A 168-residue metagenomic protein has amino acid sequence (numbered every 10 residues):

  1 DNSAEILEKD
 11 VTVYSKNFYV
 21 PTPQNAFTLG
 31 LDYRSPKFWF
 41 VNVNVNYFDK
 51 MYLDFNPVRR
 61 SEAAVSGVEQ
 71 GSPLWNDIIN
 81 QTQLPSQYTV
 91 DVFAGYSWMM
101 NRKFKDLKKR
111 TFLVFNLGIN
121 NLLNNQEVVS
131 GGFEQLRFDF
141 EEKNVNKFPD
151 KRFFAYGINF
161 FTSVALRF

Functional and structural regions predicted by a protein language model:
D1-P57: Gram-negative outer-membrane beta-barrel transporters
N2-T12, A64-N76, D139-V145: Flexible, solvent-exposed coil segments and beta strand-coil junctions, predominantly the extracellular/periplasmic
T12-F18, D77-T82, K147-R152: Extracellular loop and loop/strand-boundary signature of outer-membrane beta-barrel proteins
P23-F27, S86-V90, T111, Y156-F160: Residues that define the transmembrane beta-barrel architecture of outer-membrane proteins
L29, V41, V92-A94, T162-V164: Membrane-embedded beta-strands of outer-membrane beta-barrel proteins, especially the hydrophobic/small aromatic
D32, T89-V92, W98: Transmembrane beta-barrel strand/turn architecture of Gram-negative outer membrane proteins
F40-D91: Extracytoplasmic gating/loop element in the C-terminal half of outer-membrane beta-barrel translocons and assembly
Y47-V65, Y96-F168: C-terminal beta-signal and adjacent terminal beta-strands/loops of Gram-negative outer-membrane beta-barrel proteins
